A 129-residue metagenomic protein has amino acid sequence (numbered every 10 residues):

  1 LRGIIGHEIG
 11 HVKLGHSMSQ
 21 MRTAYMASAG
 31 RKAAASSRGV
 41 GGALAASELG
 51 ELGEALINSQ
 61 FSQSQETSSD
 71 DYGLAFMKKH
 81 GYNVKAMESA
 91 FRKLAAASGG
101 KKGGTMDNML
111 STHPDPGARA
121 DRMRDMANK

Functional and structural regions predicted by a protein language model:
L1-K129: A Zn2+-metalloprotease active-site environment signal
